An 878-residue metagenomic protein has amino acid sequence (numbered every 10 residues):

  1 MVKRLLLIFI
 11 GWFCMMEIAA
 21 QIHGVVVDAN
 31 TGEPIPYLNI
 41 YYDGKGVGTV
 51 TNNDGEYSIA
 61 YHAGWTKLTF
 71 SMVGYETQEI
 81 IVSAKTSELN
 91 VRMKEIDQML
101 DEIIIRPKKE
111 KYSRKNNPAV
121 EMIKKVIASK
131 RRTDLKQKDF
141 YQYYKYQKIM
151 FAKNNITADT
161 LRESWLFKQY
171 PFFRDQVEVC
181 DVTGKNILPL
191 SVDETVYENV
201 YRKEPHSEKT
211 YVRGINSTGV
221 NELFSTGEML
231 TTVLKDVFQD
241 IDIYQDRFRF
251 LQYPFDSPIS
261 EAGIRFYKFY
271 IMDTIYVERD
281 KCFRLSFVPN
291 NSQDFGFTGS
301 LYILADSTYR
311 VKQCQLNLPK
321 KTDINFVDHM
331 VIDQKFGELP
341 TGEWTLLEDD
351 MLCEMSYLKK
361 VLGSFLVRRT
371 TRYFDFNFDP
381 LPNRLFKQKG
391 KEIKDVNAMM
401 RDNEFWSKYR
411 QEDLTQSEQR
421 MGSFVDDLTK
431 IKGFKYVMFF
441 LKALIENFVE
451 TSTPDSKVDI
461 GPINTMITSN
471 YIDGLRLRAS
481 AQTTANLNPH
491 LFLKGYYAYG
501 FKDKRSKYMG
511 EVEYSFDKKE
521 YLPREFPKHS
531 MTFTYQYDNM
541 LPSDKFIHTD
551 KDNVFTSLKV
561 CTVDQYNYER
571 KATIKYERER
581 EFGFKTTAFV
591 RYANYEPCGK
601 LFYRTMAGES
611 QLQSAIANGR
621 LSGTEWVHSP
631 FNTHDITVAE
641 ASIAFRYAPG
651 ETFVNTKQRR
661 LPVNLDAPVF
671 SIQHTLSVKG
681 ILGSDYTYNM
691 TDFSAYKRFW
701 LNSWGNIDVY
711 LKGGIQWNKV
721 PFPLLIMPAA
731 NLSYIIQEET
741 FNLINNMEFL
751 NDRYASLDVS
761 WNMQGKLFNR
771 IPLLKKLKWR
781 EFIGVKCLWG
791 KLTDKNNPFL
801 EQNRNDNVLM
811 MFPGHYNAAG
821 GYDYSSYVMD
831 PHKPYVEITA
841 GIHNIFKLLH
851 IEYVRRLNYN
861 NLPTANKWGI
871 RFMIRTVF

Functional and structural regions predicted by a protein language model:
M1-V25, I40, D97-I104, P523 (+3 more regions): Bacterial Sec-dependent N-terminal signal peptides
Q21-I35: Structural motif
V27, M72-V73, E88, R92-L135: Short, acidic, small-residue-rich periplasmic hinge/interaction motif at the N-terminus of Gram-negative outer-membrane
G32-P36, S58-W65: Short Pro-Gly-centered beta-turn/loop motif in secreted/extracellular proteins
Y42-G44, T69-I80: A short, solvent-exposed loop/turn motif at the edges and junctions of modular extracellular/periplasmic domains
K45-E56: Short, acidic Ser/Thr/Gly-rich low-complexity loop/linker segments typical of extracellular and cell-surface proteins
K109-C282, V288-G296, K359-G461, T465-T468 (+6 more regions): Structured extracytoplasmic
Y253-F255, F378, Q388-F878: Exposed, low-structure sequence patches enriched in small/polar residues
